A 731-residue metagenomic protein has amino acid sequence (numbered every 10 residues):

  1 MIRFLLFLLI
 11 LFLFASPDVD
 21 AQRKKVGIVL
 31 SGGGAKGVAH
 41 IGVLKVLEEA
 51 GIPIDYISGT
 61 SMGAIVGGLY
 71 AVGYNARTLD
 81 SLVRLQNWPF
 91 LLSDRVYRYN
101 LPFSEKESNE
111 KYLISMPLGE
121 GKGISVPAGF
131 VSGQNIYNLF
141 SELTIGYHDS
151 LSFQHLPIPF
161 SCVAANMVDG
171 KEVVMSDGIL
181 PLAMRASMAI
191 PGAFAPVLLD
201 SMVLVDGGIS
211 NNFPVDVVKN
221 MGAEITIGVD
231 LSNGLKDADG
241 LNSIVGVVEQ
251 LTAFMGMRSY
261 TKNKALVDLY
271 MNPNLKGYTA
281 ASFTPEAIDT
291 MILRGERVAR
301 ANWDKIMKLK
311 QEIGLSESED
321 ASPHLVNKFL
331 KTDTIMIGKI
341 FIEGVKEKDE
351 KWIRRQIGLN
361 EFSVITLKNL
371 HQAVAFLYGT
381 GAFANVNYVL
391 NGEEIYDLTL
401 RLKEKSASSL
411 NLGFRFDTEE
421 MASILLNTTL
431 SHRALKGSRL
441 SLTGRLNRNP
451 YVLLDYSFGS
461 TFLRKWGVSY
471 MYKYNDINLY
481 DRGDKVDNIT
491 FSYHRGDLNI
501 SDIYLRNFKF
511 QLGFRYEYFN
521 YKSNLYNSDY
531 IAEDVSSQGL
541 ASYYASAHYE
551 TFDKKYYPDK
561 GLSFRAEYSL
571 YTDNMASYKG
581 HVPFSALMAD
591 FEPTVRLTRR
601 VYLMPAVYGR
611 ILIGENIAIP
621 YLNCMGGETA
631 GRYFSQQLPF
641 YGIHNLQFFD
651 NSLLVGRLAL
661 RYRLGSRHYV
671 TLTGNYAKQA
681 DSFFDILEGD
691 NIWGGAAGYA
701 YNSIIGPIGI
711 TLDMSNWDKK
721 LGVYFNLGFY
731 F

Functional and structural regions predicted by a protein language model:
F4-A15: Sec-dependent N-terminal signal peptides
D20-T60, G68-A375, G379-G392, E404-K405: Patatin-like phospholipase
G33, G63, L79, G170 (+17 more regions): Buried hydrophobic packing residues in well-ordered domains
N166-V168, K346, T598, Y701-I705 (+1 more regions): A generic beta-sheet turn/junction motif
L367-K368, A373, N385-F552, Y556 (+3 more regions): Gram-negative/organellar outer-membrane beta-barrel architecture
S409-F414, Y543-H548, F552-L664: C-terminal outer-membrane beta-barrel translocator/porin domains of Gram-negative envelope proteins and their
K473-N475, R515-F519, E567-M575, R610-L612 (+1 more regions): Short glycine-rich beta-strand segments
A659-W693: C-terminal hydrophobic structural anchor segments that stabilize assembly/packing rather than catalytic chemistry
